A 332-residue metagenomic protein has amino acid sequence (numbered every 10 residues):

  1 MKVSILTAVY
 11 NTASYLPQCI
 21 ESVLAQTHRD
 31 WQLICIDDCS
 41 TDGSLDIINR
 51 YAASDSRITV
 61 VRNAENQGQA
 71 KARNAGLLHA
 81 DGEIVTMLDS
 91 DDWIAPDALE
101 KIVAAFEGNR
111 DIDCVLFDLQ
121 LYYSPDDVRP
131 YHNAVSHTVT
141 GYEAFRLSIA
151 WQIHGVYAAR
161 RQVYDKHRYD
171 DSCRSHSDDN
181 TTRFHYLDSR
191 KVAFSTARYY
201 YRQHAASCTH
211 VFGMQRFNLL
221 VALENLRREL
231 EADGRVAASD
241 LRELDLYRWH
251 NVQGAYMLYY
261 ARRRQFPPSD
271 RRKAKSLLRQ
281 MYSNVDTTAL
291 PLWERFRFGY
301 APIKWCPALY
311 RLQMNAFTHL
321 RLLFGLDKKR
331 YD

Functional and structural regions predicted by a protein language model:
N11-A25: Short, well-formed alpha-helical segments that are part of the catalytic scaffolds of diverse glycosyltransferases
R29, D37-D46, E65: A conserved acidic beta->alpha catalytic loop
N63-A80: Glycine-rich, basic loop-to-helix element that forms the pyrophosphate-binding segment of sugar-nucleotide handling
V85: Short aromatic/hydrophobic "clamp" motif used to bind/position activated sugar donors
A95-R168, S172: Flexible acidic/His/Gly-enriched loops in nucleotide-sugar-dependent glycosyltransferase catalytic domains
G141-N218: Conserved nucleotide-sugar donor-binding catalytic segment
A197-H204, V211-A238, H250-V285: Catalytic core of nucleotide-sugar-dependent glycosyltransferases
R264-D332: Membrane-interface aromatic/basic loop that binds lipid-linked glycans or pyrophosphate carriers, typified by
